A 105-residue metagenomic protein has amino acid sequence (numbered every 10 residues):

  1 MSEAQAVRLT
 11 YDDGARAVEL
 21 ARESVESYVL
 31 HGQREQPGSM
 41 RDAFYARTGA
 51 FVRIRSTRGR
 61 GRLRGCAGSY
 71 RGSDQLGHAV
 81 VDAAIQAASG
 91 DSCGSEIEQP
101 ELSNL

Functional and structural regions predicted by a protein language model:
M1-S2, R55: Short, compositionally biased low-complexity segments
E3-V18, S89-L105: Cysteine/selenocysteine-centered motifs that mediate thiol-based redox chemistry or coordinate metal-sulfur cofactors
L9-G49: Short, basic/aromatic recognition patches
S27, H31, A83-G94: Short hydrophobic alpha-helical module
P37-G72, L76: Short beta-strand segments
Y45-R47, A79-D82, P100-L105: Short connector loops at helix/strand junctions that flank enzyme active sites, especially segments positioning acidic
Y70-S89: A short, polar/charged loop-to-alpha-helix boundary motif
